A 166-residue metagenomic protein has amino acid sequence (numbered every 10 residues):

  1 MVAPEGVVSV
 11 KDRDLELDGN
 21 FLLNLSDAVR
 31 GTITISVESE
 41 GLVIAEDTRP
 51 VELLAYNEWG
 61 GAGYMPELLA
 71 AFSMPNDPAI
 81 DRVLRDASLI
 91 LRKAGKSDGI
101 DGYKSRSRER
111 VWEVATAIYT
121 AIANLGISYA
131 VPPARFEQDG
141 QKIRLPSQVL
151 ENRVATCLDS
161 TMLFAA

Functional and structural regions predicted by a protein language model:
M1-E46: Intrinsically disordered, low-complexity Pro/Gly/Ser/Thr-rich segments with frequent PxxP/GP/PP motifs and embedded
V7, N76-I80, L145: General structural signal for secondary-structure boundaries
L17-G19, E52, R144-P146: Short, solvent-exposed coil/turn linker segments
D27-V29, V111-V114, S160: Hydrophobic (often cysteine-bearing) scaffold residues that line and stabilize catalytic clefts of nucleotide/cofactor
I35-V37, I118-I122, F164-A165: Hydrophobic, Leu/Ile/Phe/Ala-enriched alpha-helical segments that form helix-helix packing faces
G41-N76: Short beta-strand elements
D81-E151: Secondary-structure boundary elements
R153-A166: Cysteine-centered nucleophilic/redox motifs
